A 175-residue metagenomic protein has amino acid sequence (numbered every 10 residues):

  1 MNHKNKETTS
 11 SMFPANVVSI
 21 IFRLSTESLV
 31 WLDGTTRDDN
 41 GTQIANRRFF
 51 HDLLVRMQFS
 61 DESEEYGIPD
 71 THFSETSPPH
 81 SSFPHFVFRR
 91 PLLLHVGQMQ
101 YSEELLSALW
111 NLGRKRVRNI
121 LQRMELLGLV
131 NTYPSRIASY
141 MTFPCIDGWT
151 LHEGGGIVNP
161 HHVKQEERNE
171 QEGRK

Functional and structural regions predicted by a protein language model:
M1-E104: Short recognition helix of helix-turn-helix/winged-helix DNA-binding domains
M1-K6, G113-K175: Winged-helix/helix-turn-helix nucleic-acid-interaction surface
E103-R114: Short helix-coil junctions and helix-kink-helix linkers
